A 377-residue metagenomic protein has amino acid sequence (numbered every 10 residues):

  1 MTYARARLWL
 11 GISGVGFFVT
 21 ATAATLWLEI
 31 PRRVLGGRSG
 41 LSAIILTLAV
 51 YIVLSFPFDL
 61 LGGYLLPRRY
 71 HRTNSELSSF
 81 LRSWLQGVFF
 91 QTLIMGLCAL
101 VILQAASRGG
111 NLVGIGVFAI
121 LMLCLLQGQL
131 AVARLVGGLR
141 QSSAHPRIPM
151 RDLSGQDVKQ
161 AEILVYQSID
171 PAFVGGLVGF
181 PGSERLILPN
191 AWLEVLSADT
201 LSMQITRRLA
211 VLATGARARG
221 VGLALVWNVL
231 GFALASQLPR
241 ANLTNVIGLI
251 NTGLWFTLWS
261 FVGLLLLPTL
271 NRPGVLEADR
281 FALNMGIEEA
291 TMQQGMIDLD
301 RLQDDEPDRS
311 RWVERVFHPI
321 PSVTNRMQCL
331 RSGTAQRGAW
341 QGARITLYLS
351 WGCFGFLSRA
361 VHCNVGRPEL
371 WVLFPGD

Functional and structural regions predicted by a protein language model:
M1-T244, L266-G355, G366-D377: Polar-ligand-bearing catalytic/cofactor-coordination segments of membrane-embedded or membrane-tethered inner-membrane
T244-G253: Loop-to-helix entry region at the N-terminal start of transmembrane alpha-helices in multi-pass membrane transporters
G253, T257-T269: Hydrophobic alpha-helical transmembrane segments of polytopic membrane proteins
C363: Histidine-centered beta-alpha loop that forms part of the nucleotide-sugar donor binding/catalytic region in diverse
